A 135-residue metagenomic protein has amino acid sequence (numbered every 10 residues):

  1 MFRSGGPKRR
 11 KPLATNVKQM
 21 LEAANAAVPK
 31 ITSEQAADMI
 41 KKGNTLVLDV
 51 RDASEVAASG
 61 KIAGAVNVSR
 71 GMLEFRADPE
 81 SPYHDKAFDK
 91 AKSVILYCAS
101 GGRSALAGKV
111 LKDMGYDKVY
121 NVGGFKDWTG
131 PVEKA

Functional and structural regions predicted by a protein language model:
F2-T45, A53-S93, G102-A135: Rhodanese-like catalytic fold shared by cysteine-dependent sulfurtransferases and DSP/PTP-type phosphatases
L48: Active-site flanking residues adjacent to catalytic metal/cofactor-binding acidic residues
Y97: Short, surface-exposed ligand- or partner-binding patches at beta-edge/loop junctions that are enriched in aromatics
